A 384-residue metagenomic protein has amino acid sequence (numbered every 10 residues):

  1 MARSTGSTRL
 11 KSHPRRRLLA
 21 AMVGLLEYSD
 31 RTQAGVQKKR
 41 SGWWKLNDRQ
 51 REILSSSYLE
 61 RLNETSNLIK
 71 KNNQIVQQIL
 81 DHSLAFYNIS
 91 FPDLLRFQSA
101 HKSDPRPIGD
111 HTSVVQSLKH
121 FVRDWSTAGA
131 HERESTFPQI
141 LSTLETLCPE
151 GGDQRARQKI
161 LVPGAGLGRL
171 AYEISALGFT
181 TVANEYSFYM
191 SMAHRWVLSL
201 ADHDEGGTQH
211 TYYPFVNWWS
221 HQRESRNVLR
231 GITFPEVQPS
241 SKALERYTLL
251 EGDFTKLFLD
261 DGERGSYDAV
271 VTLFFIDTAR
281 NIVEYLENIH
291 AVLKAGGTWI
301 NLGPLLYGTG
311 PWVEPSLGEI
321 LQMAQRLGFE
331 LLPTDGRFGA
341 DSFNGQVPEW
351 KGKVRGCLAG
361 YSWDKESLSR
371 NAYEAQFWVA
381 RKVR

Functional and structural regions predicted by a protein language model:
M1-E150, S199-R226, L332, G345-W350 (+1 more regions): N-terminal accessory regions of S-adenosyl-L-methionine
L167-F179: Conserved SAM-binding loop of SAM-dependent methyltransferases across substrates and taxa, primarily the Class I
S187: Conserved SAM/SAH-binding beta-strand->alpha-helix loop
L198-E263: S-adenosyl-L-methionine
D268-I282: A short SAM/SAH-binding and catalytic strip from SAM-dependent methyltransferases
V283-G296: A short glycine-rich, Lys/Arg-flanked "PGG" loop and its adjoining helix->strand segment in the class I
A295-T309: Conserved beta-strand signature within the Rossmann-like core of class I S-adenosyl-L-methionine
L327-G328, F343-R384: Core SAM-dependent methyltransferase catalytic element
